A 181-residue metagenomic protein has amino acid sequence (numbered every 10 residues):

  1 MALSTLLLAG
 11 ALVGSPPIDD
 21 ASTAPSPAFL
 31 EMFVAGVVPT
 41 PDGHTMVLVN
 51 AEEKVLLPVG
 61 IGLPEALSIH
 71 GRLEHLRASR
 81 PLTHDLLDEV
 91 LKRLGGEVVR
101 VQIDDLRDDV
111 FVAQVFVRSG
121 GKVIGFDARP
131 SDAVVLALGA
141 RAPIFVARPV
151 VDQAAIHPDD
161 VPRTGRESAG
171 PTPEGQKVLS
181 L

Functional and structural regions predicted by a protein language model:
M1-V13: Hydrophobic alpha-helical targeting segments used for export or membrane insertion
P16-L181: Divalent-cation
